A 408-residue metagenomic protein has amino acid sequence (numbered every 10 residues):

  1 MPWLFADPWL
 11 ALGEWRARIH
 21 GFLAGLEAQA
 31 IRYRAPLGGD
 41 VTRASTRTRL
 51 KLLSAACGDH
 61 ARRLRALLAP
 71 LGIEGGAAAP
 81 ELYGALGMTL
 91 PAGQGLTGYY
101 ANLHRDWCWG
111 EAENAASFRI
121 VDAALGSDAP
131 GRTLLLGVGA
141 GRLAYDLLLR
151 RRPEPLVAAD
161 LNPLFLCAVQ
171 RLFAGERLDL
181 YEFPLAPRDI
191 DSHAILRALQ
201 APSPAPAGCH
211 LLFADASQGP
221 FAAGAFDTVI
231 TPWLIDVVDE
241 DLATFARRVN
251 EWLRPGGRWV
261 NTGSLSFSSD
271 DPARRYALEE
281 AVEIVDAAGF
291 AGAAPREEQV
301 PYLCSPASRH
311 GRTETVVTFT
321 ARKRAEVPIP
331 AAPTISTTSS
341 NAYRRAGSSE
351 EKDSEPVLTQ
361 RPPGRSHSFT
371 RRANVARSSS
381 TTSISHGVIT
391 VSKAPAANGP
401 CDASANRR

Functional and structural regions predicted by a protein language model:
M1-L125, F173-I190, R296: N-terminal accessory regions of S-adenosyl-L-methionine
A140-P153: Conserved SAM-binding loop of SAM-dependent methyltransferases across substrates and taxa, primarily the Class I
F173-Q218: S-adenosyl-L-methionine
A214-V229: A short acidic, Gly/Pro-enriched loop at the edge of an enzyme's catalytic core that lines a small-molecule cofactor
A243-P255: A short glycine-rich, Lys/Arg-flanked "PGG" loop and its adjoining helix->strand segment in the class I
G256-L265: Conserved beta-strand signature within the Rossmann-like core of class I S-adenosyl-L-methionine
A288, P301-A331: Core SAM-dependent methyltransferase catalytic element
T334-S349, S354, R361, R365-S385 (+1 more regions): Low-acidity, Ser/Thr- and Arg-rich intrinsically disordered low-complexity segments
